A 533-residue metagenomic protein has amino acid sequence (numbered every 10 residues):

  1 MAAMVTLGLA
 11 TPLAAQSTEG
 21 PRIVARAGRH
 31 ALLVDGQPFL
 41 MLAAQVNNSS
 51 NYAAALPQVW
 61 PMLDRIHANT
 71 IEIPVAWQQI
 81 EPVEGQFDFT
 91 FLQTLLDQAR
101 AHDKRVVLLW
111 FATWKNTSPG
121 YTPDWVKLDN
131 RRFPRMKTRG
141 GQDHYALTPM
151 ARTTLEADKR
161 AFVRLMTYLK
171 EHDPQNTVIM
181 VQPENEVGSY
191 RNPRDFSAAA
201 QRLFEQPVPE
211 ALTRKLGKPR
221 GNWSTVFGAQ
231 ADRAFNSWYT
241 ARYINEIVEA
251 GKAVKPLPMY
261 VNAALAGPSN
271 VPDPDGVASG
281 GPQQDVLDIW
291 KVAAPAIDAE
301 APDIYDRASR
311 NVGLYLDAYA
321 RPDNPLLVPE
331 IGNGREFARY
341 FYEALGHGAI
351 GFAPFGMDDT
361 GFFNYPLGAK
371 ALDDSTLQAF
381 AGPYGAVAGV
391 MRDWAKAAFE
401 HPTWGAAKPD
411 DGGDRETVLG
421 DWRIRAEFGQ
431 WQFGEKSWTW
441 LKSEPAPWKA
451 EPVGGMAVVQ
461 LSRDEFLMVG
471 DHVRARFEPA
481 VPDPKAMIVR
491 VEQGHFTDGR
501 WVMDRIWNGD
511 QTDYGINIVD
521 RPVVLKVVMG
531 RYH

Functional and structural regions predicted by a protein language model:
Q16-N69: N-terminal carbohydrate-binding accessory modules
G36, I71, A99, L165 (+3 more regions): Conserved, mostly hydrophobic/aromatic
S49-R65, D275-A293, N311-V312, A338-F341: Short, acidic/polar
L56-R132, T240-P256: Aromatic-lined substrate-binding rim segments of carbohydrate-active enzymes
K104, E246-L257, D285-D393: Catalytic-core region of carbohydrate-active enzymes that cleave or remodel glycosidic bonds
R131-L287: Polysaccharide-binding and catalytic clefts of secreted carbohydrate-active enzymes
Y342-F477: Aromatic- and carboxylate-lined catalytic core of secreted/periplasmic carbohydrate-active enzymes
W431, E435-V458, R463-H533: C-terminal beta-sandwich/jelly-roll accessory domains of carbohydrate-active enzymes
